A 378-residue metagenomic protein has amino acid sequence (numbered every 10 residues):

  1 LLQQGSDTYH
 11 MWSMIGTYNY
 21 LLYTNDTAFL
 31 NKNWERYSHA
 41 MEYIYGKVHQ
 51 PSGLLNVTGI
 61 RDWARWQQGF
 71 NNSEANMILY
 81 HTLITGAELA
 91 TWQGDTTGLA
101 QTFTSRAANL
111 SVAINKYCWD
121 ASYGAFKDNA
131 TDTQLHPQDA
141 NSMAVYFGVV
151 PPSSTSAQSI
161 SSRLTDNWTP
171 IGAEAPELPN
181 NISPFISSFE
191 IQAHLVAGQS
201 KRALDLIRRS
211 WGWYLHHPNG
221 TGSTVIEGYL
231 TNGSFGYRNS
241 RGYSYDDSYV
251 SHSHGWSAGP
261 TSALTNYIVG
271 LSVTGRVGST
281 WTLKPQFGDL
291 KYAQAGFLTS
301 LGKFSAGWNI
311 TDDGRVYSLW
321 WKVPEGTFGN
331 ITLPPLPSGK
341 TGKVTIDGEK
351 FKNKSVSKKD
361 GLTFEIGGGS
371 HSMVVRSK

Functional and structural regions predicted by a protein language model:
L1, N33-L54, S105-A125, P151-P176 (+1 more regions): Long, well-ordered core segments of solenoidal/helical folds
L1-A90: Aromatic-rich carbohydrate-recognition surfaces in CAZymes
L1-H10, W63-I78, S122-N141, P170-S188 (+2 more regions): Solvent-exposed loop and edge beta-strand segments that line ligand/cofactor-binding and catalytic clefts
S13-F29, I78-T96, S142-S153, F189-G198 (+1 more regions): Well-ordered alpha-helical scaffold segments within catalytic/enzyme domains
G46, S52, E74-N76, D120-S161 (+2 more regions): Extended ligand-binding clefts on enzyme/binding-domain cores
L55-R65, T165-P170, L230-S248: The feature captures the short pre-catalytic strand/loop hairpin that immediately precedes and shapes the active-site
K201-K378: Non-catalytic C-terminal accessory modules of carbohydrate-active enzymes
